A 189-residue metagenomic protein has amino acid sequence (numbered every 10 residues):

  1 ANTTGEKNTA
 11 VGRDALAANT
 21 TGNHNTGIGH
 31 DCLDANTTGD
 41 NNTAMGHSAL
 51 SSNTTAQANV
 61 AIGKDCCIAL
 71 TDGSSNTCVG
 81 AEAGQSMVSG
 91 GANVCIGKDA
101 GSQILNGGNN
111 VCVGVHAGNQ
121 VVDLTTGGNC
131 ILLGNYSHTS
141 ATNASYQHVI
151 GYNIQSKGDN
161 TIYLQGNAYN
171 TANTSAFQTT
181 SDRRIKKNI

Functional and structural regions predicted by a protein language model:
A1-D182: Glycine- and small/polar-enriched repetitive beta-structure motifs of secreted/surface proteins
D182-N188: Extracellular receptor-binding modules and their adjoining Ser/Thr/Gly/Asp/Asn-rich linkers
